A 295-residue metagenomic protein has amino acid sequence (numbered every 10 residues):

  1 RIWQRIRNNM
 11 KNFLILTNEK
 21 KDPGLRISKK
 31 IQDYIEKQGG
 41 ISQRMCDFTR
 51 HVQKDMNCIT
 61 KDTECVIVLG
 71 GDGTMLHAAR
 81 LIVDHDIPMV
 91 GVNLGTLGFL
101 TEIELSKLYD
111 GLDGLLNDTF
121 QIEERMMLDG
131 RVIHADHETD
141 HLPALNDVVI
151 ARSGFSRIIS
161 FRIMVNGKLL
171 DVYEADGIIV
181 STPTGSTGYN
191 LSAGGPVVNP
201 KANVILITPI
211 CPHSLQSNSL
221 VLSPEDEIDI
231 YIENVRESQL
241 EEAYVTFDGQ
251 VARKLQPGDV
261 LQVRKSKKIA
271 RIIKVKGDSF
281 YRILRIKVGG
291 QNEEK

Functional and structural regions predicted by a protein language model:
Q4-C65, S106-Q121, V132-L142: ATP/NTP phosphate-donor binding region
I15, V68, V180: Redox-cofactor binding/interface segments in oxidoreductases and associated redox assembly factors
K20, D72-T74, L97, T184-S186: Short glycine-rich anion-binding loops that position phosphate/pyrophosphate groups of nucleotides and phosphorylated
G24, G73-A79, T187-S192: Short glycine/serine/threonine-rich phosphate/pyrophosphate-binding segments that cradle anionic phosphate groups
H77, L81-L94, F99: Gly/Ser-rich helix-loop-strand patches that form or flank binding pockets for ribonucleotide-derived cofactors
L97-D176: Catalytic core of DAGKc-family lipid kinases
I150, N166-L169, N218-K295: ATP/nucleoside-binding phosphotransfer catalytic cores, i.e., glycine-rich phosphate-binding loops
D171-A175, V180-Q216: Gly/Ser/Thr-rich active-site loops/lids in small-molecule metabolic enzymes that frequently grip phosphoryl groups
